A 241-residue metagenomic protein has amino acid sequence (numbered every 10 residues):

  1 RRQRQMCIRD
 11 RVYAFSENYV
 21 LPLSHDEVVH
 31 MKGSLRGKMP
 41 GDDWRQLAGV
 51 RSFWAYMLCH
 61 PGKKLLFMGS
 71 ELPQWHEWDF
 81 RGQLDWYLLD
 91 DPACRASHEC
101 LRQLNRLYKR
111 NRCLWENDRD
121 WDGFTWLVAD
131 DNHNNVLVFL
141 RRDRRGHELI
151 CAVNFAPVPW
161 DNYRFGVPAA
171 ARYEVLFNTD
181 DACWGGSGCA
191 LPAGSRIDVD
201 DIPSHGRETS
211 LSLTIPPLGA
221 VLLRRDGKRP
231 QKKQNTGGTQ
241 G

Functional and structural regions predicted by a protein language model:
R2, D10-R11, F15, S24-L66 (+1 more regions): Carbohydrate-interacting/catalytic domains
V20-P22: Active-site-flanking beta-strand signature of metal-NTP-handling nucleotidyl enzymes and homologous cyclase-like
